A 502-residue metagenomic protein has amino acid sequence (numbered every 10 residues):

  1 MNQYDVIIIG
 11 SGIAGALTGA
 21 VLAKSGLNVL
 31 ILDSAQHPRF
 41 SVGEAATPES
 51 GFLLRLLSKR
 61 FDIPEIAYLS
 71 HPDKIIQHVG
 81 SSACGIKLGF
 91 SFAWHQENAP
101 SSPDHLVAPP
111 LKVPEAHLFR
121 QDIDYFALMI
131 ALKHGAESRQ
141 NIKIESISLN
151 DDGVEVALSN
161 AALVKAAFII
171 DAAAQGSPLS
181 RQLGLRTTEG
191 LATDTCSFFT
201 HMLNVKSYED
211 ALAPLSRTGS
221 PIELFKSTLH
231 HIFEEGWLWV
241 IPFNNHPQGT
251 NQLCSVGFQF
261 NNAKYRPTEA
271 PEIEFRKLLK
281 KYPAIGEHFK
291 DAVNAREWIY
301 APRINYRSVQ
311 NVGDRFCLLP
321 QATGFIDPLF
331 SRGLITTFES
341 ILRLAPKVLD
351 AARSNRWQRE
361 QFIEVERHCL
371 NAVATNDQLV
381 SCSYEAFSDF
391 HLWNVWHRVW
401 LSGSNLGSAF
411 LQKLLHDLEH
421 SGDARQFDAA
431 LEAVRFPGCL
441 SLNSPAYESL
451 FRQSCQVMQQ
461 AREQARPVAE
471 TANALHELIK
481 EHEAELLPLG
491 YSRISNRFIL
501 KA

Functional and structural regions predicted by a protein language model:
M1-A14, L30: Beta1/beta-strand and adjacent pyrophosphate-binding region of the FAD-binding site in flavoprotein oxidoreductases
A14, H37, G176: Conserved Rossmann-like nucleotide-cofactor binding loop
A23-E44: Glycine-rich FAD pyrophosphate-binding loop
R39-E97: N-terminal FAD cofactor-binding segment of flavoenzymes
A108-M129, P178, Y265-A270: Short beta-strand to alpha-helix junction loop
I130-A284, I341: Predominantly flavin-linked oxidoreductase catalytic cores and closely associated redox partners
P242-H246, Q259-S381: FAD/FMN-dependent oxidoreductases across multiple families
K347-A502: C-terminal helical "tail/cap" subdomain of flavin- and related membrane-associated enzymes
